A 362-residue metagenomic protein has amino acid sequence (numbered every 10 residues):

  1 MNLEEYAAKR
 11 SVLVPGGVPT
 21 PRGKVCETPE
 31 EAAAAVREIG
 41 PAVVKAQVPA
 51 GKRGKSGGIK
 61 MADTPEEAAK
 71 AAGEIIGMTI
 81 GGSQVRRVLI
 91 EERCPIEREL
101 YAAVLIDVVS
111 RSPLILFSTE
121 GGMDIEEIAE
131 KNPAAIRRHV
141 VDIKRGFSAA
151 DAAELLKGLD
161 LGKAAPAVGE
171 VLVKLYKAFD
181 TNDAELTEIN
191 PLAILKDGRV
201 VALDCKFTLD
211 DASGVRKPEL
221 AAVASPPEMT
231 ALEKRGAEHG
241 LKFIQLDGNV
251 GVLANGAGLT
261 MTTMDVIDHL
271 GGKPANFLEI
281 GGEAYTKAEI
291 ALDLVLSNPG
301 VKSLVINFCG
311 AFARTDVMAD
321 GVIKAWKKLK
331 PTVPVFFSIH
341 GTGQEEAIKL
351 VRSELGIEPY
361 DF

Functional and structural regions predicted by a protein language model:
M1-I189, A193-I306, D316, K327 (+1 more regions): ATP-dependent carboxylate/acyl-activation modules
A311: Catalytic core of bacterial c-di-GMP phosphodiesterases, primarily the EAL and HD-GYP domains, capturing alpha-helical
M318-I323: Charged helix-capping and loop-helix junction motifs
T332-H340: Short internal beta-strands
